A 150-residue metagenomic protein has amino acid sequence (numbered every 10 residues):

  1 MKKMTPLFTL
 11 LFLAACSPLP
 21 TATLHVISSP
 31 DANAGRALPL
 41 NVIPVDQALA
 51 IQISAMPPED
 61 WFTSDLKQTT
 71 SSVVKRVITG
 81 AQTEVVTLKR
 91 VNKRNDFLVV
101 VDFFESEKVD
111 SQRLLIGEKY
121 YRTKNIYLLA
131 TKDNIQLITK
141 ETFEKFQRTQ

Functional and structural regions predicted by a protein language model:
K2-T9: Sec-dependent signal peptide recognition, specifically the positively charged N-region followed immediately by
A15-C16: N-terminal Sec signal peptide cleavage junction
L19-T21, A37, R94, T123: Extracytoplasmic
T23-I43: Post-signal peptide N-terminal segment of mature Sec-exported envelope proteins
R36-T63: Post-signal-peptide N-terminal segment of Sec-exported extracytoplasmic proteins
A55-N92: Tryptophan-paired
N92-S106: A short, solvent-exposed beta-strand micro-motif common in secreted/extracellular proteins
S106-Q150: Glycine-rich, aromatic-bearing surface loops/beta-hairpins
